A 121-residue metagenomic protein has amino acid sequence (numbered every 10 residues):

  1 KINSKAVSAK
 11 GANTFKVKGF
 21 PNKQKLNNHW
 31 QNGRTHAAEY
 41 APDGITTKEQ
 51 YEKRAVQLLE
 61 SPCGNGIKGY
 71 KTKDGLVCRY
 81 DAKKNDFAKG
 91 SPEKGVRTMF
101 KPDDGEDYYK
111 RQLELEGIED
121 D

Functional and structural regions predicted by a protein language model:
A6-G75: Compact soluble domain cores
H29, Y51, Y70, Y80 (+2 more regions): Aromatic side chains
T35, V56, G75, N85 (+2 more regions): Short linear sequence elements within intrinsically disordered, low-complexity coil regions
G69-P92: Basic/aromatic recognition patch in beta-strand/loop cores that engages polyanionic ligands
A88-D121: A short, surface-exposed interaction/processing loop segment used at functional sites
